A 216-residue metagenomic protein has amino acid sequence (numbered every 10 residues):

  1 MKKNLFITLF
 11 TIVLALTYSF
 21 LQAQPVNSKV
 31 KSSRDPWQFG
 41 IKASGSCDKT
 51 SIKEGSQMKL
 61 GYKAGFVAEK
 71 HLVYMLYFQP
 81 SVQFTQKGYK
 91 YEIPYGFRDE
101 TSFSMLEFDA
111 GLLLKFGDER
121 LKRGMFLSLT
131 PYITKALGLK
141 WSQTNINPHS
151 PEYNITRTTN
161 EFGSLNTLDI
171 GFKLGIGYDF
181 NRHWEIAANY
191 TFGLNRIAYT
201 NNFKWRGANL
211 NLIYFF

Functional and structural regions predicted by a protein language model:
Q22-V67, K115, K122-G124, L129: Short glycine/proline- and aromatic-enriched beta-strand/turn motifs that initiate or cap beta-hairpins
D35-W37, S56-Y62, S102-F108, N166-F172 (+1 more regions): Residues that define the transmembrane beta-barrel architecture of outer-membrane proteins
Q38-G40, G55-T101: Glycine- and aromatic-enriched membrane insertion/assembly motifs of diderm outer-membrane and organelle channel
I41-A43, P80-V82, A110, L127-P131 (+3 more regions): Membrane-embedded beta-strand positions of outer-membrane beta-barrel proteins
K42, D109, L113, K204-F216: Outer-membrane beta-barrel "beta-signal"
G45-K49, F84-G88, E107, L114-F116 (+3 more regions): Transmembrane beta-strands of outer-membrane beta-barrel pores
K49-S56, Q86-M105, L137-N166, I197-T200 (+1 more regions): Flexible, solvent-exposed loop segments that connect beta-strands
Y74-F78, E119-R120, M125, R182-A188: Repeated loop/turn-to-beta-strand initiation elements of outer-membrane beta-barrel proteins
